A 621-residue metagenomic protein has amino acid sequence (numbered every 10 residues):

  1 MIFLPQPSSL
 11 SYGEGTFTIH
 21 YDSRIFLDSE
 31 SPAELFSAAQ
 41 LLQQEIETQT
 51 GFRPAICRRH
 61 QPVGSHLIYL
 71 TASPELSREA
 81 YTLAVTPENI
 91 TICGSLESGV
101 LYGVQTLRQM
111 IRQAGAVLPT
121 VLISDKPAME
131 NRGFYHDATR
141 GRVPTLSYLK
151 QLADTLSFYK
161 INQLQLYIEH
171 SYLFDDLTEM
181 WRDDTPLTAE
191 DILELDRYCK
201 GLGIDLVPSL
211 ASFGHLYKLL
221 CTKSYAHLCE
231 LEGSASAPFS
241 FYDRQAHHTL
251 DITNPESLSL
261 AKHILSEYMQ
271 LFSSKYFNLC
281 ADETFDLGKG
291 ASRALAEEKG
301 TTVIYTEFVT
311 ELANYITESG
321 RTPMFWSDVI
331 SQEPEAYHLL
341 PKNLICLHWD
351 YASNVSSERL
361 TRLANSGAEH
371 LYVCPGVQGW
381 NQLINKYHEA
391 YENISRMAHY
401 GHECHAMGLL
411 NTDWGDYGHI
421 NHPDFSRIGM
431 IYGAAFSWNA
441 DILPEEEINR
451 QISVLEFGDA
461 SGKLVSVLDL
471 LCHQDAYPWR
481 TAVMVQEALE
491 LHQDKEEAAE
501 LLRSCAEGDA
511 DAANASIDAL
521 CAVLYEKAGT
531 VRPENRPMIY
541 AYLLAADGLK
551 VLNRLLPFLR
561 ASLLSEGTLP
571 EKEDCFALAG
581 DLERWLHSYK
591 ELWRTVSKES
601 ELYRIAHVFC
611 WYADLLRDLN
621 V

Functional and structural regions predicted by a protein language model:
M1-G13, T18-D22, E34-A39, P62-V63 (+5 more regions): Substrate-binding groove of N-acetylhexosamine-processing glycoside hydrolases
M1-R132, R396: Contiguous, structured surface segment used for ligand recognition
S23-D28, Y135-A138, H247-L250, A294-E298 (+2 more regions): Glycine- and acidic
C57-I68, Y172-D175, E179-W181, E333-P334 (+1 more regions): Beta-rich nucleic-acid/ligand-interaction surfaces
V100-G103, P144, N381-Q382, H419-I420: Short helix/loop capping segments that flank catalytic or ligand/cofactor-binding pockets
Q105-M129, S157-Q165, S224, K275 (+1 more regions): Conserved oxyanion/phosphate-binding beta-strand-loop segments in alpha/beta enzyme cores
V121-T139, Y372-N381: N-terminal small/glycine-rich loop or linker at the start of catalytic domains across soluble metabolic enzymes
M129-S327, A336-L339, I345-L347, G401: Substrate-binding cleft of carbohydrate-active enzyme catalytic domains
